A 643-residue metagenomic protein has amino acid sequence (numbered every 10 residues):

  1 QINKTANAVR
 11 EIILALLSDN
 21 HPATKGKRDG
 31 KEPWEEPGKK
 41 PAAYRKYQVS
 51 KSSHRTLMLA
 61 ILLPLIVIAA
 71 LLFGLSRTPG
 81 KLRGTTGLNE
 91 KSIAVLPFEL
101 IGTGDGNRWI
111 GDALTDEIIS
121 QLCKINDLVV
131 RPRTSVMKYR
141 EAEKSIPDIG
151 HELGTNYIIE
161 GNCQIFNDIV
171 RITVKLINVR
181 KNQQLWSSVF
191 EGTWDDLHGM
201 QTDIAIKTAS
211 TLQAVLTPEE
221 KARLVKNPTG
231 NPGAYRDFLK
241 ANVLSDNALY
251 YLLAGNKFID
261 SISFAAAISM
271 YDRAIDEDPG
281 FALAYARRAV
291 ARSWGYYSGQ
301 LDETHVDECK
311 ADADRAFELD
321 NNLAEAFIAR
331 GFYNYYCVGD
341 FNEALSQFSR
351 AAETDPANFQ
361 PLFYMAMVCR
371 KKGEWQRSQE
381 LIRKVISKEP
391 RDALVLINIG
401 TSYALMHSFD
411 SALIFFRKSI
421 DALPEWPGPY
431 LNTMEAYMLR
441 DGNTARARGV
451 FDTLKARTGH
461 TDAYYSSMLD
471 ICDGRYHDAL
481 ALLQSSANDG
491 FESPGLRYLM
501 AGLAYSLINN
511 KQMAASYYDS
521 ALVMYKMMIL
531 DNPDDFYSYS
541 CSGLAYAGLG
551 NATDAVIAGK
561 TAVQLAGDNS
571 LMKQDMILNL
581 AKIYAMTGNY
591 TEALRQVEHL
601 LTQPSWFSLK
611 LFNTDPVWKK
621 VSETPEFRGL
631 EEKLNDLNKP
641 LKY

Functional and structural regions predicted by a protein language model:
Q1-Y47, M58, L62: C-terminal interaction surface of TIR/SEFIR-family domains
K51-K81: Alpha-helical transmembrane signal-anchor helices
G74-R83, L88, L114-A266, M270: Catalytic-center loop of serine/cysteine hydrolases
P79-D112: A structural "domain/chain start" motif
Y157, D260-G280, T304-D320, E343-E353 (+3 more regions): Amphipathic alpha-helices of TPR/Sel1-like and other helical repeat/solenoid scaffolds
P228-G255, D278-S298, D320-C337, Q360 (+6 more regions): Amphipathic alpha-helical repeat scaffolds of TPR domains
N242-D260, A289-E303, G331, Y336-G339 (+7 more regions): Short coil/turn linking the two alpha-helices of tandem helical-hairpin repeats
E343, Q347-S349, P361-M365, C369 (+1 more regions): Alpha-helical protein-protein interaction modules
